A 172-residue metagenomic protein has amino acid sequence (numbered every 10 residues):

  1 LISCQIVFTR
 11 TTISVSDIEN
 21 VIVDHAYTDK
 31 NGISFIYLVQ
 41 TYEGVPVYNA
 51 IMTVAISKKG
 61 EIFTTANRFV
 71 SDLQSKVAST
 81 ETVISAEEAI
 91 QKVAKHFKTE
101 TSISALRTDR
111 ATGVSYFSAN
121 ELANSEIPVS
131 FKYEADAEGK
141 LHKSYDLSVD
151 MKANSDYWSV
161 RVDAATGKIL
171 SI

Functional and structural regions predicted by a protein language model:
L1-I172: Segments that shape or occlude catalytic/ligand-binding pockets
